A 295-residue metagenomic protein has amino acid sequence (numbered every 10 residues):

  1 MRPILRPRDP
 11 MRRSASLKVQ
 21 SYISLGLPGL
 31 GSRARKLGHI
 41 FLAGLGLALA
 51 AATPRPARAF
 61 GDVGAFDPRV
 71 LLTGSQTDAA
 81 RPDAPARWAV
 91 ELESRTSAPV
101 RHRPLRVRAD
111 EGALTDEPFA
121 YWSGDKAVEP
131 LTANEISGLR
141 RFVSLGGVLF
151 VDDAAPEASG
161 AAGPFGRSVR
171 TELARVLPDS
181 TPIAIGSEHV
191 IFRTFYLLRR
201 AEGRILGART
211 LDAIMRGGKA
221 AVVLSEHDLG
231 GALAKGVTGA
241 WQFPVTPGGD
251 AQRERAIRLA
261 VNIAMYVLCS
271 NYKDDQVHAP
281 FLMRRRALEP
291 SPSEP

Functional and structural regions predicted by a protein language model:
M1-R35: N-terminal secretory signal peptides that target proteins for export/translocation
K36-A51: Bacterial N-terminal signal peptides
R55-F119, K126, L229-G230, V237-G239 (+1 more regions): Aromatic-Pro/Gly-enriched surface loop or interdomain linker that acts as a lid/target-recognition segment
G64-D67, Q76, R81-A84, P156-V261 (+2 more regions): An acidic, glycine-rich "communication" segment
R69, P118-W122, V148-D152, P182-A184 (+1 more regions): Structural recognition of the beta-strand scaffold that forms the well-ordered cores of secreted hydrolase catalytic
R103-A109, T132-G138, L206-T210: Alpha-helical scaffolding within the catalytic cores of extracellular/periplasmic polymer-degrading hydrolases
F119-A162, G166: Short alpha-beta junction capping motif
